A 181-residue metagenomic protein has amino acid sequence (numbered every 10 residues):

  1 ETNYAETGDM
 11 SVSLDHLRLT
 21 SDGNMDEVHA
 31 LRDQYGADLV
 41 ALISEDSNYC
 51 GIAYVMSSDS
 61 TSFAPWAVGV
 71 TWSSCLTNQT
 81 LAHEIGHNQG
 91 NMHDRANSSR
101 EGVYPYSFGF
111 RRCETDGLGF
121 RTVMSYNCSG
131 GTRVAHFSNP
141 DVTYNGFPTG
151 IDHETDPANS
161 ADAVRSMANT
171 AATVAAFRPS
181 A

Functional and structural regions predicted by a protein language model:
E1-A181: Extracellular (secreted or membrane-anchored) zinc-dependent metallopeptidases, primarily metzincins but also closely
